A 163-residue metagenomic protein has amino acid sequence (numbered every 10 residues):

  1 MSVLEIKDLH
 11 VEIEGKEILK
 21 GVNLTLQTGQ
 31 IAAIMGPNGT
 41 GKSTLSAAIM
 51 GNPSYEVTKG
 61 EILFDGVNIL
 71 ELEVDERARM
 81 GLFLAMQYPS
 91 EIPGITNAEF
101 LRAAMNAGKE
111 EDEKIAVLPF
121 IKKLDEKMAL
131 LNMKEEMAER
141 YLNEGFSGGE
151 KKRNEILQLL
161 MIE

Functional and structural regions predicted by a protein language model:
L4-I6, L19-G21: Conserved structural motif at the start of ABC-family nucleotide-binding domains
K16-E17, E76: Short coil-to-beta microelement around the adenine-binding A-loop and adjacent beta1/P-loop entry of ABC ATPase
A33, A78-Q87, D125: ABC nucleotide-binding domain signature
M35-P37: The feature captures the beta-strand-to-loop junction immediately N-terminal to the Walker
M50: Helix-to-loop junction immediately C-terminal to a conserved catalytic motif
E61-R77, N143: ABC ATPase NBD Q-loop/coupling interface
S90-E163: ABC-family P-loop ATPase nucleotide-binding domains
